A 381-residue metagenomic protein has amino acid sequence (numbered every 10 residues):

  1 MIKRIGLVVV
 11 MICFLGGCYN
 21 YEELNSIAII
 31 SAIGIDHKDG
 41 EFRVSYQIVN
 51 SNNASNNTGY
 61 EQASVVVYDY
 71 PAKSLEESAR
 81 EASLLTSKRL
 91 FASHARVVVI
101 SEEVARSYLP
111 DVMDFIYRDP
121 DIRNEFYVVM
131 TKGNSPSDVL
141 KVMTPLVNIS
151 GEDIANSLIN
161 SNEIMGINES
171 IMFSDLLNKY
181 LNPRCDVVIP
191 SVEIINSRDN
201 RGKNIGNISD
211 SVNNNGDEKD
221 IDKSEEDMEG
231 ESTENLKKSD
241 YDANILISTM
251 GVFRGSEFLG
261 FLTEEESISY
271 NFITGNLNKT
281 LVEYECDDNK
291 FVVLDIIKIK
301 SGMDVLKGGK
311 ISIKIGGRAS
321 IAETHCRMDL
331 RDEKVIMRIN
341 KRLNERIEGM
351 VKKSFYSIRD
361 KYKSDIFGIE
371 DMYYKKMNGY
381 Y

Functional and structural regions predicted by a protein language model:
I2-G6, L15-Y381: Membrane-proximal alpha-helical signals and transmembrane carboxylates
